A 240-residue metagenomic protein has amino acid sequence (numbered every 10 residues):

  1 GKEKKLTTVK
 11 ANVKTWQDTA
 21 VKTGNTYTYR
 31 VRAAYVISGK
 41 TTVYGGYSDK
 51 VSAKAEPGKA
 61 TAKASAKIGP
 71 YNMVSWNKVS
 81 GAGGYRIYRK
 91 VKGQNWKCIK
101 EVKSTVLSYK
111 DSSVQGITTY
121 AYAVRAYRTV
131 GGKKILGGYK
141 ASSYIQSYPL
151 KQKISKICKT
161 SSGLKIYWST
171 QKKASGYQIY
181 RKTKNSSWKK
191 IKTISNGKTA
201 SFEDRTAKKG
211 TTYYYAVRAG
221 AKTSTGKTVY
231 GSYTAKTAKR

Functional and structural regions predicted by a protein language model:
G1-K2, I37-G39, S80, V91-N95 (+4 more regions): Solvent-exposed strand-loop boundary residues in beta-sheet-rich modules
G1-T23, R86-G116, Q178-K208: Recognizes extended acidic, P/S/T-rich segments that occur within or adjacent to Ig-like beta-sandwich modules
A11, K67-I68, K90, S104 (+4 more regions): Generic beta-strand structural signal
V13-T15, T26, K50, Y71-M73 (+5 more regions): Intrinsic-disorder/low-complexity, polar/charged segments enriched in Ser/Thr/Lys/Arg/Asp/Glu/Gln
D18-G39, D111-G132, D204-G226: Beta-strand-rich modules
T23, K40-G81, G116, G132-K173 (+2 more regions): Pro/Thr/Ser/Gly-rich low-complexity, intrinsically disordered linker/stalk tracts
